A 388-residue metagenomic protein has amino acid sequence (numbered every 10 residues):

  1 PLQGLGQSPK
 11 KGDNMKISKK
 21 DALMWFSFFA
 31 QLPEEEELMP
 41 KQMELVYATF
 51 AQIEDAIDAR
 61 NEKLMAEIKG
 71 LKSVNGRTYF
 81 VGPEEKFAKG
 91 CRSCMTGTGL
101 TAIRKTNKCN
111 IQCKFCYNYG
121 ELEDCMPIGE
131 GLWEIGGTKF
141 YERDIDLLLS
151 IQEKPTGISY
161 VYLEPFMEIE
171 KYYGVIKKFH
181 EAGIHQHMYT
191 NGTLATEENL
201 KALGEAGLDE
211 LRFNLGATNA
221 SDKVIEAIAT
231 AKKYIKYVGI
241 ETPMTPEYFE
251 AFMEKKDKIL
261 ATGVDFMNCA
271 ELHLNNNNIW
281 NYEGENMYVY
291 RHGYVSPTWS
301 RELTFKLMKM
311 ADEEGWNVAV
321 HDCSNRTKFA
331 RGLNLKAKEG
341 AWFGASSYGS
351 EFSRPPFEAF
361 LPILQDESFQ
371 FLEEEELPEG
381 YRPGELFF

Functional and structural regions predicted by a protein language model:
P1-N14: Short, Lys/Arg-enriched N-terminal segments with co-localized hydrophobic residues within the first ~10-30 amino acids
K20-I103, G120-E130: N-terminal [4Fe-4S]-dependent radical SAM core
N107-G120: Local cysteine-cluster metal-coordination motifs and their immediate loop/turn environment, predominantly Fe-S cluster
Y117, Y173-G183, G204, A227-Y234 (+1 more regions): Surface-exposed amphipathic alpha-helices with a cationic face
G120-F140, I151-E168, A182-A195, A206-K223 (+2 more regions): Core AdoMet radical
L200-G216, D257-C269, A341-L364: Structural recognition of alpha->loop->beta junctions
I225-R331, A345-P355: Conserved C-terminal portion of the radical SAM core fold that forms the substrate/S-adenosylmethionine-binding
F371-F388: C-terminal functional modules
